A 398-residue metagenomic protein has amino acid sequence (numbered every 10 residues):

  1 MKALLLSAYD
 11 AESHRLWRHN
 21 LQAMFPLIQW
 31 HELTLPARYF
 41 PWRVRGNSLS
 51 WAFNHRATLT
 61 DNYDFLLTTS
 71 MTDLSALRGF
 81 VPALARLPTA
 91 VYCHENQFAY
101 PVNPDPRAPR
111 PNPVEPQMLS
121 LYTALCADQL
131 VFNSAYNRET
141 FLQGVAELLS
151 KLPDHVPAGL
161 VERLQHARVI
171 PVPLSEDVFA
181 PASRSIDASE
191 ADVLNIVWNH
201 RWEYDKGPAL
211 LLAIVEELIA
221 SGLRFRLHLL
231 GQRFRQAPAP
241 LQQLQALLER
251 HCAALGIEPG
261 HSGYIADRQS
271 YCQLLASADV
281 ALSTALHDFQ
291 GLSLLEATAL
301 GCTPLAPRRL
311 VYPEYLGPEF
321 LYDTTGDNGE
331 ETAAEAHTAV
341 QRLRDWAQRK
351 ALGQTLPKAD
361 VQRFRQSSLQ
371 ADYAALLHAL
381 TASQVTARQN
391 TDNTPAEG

Functional and structural regions predicted by a protein language model:
W42-G46, E330-T338, D345-Q384: A charged, aromatic-enriched C-terminal amphipathic alpha-helix characteristic of glycosyltransferases across folds
C126-S185: Donor nucleotide-sugar binding/catalytic pocket of nucleotide-sugar-dependent glycosyltransferases
D187-K206, L212-E217, L227-L230: Conserved donor-binding/catalytic core segment of Leloir-type glycosyltransferases
L212, R226-Q243, H261-Y264: Glycosyltransferase donor-sugar binding loop
L241-Q269: Nucleotide-activated donor-binding/catalytic signature segment of Leloir-type glycosyltransferases, i.e., the conserved
C272-A278: Short alpha-helical donor nucleotide-sugar binding micro-motif in glycosyltransferases
L286: Aromatic "clamp/platform" in nucleotide-sugar-dependent glycosyltransferases that forms part of the donor/acceptor
T303-A306: Short hydrophobic beta-strand element within catalytic cores of glycosyltransferases and related nucleotide-activated
